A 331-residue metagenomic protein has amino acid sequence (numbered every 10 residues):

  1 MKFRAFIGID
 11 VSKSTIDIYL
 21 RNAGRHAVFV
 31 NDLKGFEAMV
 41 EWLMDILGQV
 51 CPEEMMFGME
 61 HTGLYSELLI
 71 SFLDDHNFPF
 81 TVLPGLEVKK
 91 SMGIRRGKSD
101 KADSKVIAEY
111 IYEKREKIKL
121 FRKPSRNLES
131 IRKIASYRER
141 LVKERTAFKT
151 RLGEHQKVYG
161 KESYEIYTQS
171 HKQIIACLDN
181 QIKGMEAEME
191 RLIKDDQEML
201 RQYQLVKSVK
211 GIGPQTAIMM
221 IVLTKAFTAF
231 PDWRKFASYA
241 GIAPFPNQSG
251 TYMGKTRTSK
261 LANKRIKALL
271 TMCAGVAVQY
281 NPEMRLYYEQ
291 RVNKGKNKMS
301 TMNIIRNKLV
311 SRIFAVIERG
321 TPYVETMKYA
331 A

Functional and structural regions predicted by a protein language model:
M1-R21, I107, L141: Gly/Thr-rich phosphate-binding beta-strand-loop-beta motif of the actin/hexokinase/Hsp70
R4-F6, E54-F57: Short active-site oxyanion
A23-M56: Nucleic-acid-processing active sites and adjacent nucleic-acid-binding tracks, predominantly divalent metal-dependent
G58-L68: Acidic, metal-coordinating catalytic cores used for nucleic-acid/nucleotide bond scission and strand-transfer chemistry
G85-L205: Long, charge-rich intrinsically disordered scaffolds of nucleic-acid metabolism proteins
K119-K133, S163-I166, G254-T258, L286-N303: Short, solvent-exposed helix-loop connector elements
S208, P214, I218-K298: Phosphate-backbone recognition surface of nucleic-acid-processing proteins
T251, Y288-A331: Low-complexity, acidic/Ser/Thr- and charged residue-rich accessory regions of DNA metabolism proteins
